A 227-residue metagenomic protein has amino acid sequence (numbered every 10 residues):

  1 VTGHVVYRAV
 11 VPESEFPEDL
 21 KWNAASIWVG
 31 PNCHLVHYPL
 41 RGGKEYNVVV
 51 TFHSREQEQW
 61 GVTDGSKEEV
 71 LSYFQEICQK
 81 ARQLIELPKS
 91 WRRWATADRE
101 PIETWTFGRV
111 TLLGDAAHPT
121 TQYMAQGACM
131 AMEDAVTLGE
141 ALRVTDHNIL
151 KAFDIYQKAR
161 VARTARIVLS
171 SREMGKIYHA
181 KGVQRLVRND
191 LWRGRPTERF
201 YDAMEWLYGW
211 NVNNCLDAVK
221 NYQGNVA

Functional and structural regions predicted by a protein language model:
V1-K89, I102: Conserved FAD-binding catalytic core of PHBH/FMO-like flavoproteins
V6, E69, Y73, D134-T137 (+3 more regions): Alpha-helical elements of Rossmann-like donor-binding domains used by nucleotide-donor carbohydrate transfer enzymes
Y7, H37, W91-H179: Conserved mid-domain beta->alpha element of the FAD-binding
N23-S26, E76, L169-H179, Q223-A227: Short, charge- and proline-biased low-complexity linear segments that act as flexible interaction/docking motifs
E69-E76, K80, K151-R166, W210: A non-catalytic, amphipathic alpha-helix used as a structural packing/dimerization or gating element in enzyme scaffolds
M174-G182, V212-L216: Short alpha-helical linear motifs
Y178-T197: C-terminal domain-closing interface element
R193-A227: C-terminal auxiliary extensions adjacent to catalytic cores
